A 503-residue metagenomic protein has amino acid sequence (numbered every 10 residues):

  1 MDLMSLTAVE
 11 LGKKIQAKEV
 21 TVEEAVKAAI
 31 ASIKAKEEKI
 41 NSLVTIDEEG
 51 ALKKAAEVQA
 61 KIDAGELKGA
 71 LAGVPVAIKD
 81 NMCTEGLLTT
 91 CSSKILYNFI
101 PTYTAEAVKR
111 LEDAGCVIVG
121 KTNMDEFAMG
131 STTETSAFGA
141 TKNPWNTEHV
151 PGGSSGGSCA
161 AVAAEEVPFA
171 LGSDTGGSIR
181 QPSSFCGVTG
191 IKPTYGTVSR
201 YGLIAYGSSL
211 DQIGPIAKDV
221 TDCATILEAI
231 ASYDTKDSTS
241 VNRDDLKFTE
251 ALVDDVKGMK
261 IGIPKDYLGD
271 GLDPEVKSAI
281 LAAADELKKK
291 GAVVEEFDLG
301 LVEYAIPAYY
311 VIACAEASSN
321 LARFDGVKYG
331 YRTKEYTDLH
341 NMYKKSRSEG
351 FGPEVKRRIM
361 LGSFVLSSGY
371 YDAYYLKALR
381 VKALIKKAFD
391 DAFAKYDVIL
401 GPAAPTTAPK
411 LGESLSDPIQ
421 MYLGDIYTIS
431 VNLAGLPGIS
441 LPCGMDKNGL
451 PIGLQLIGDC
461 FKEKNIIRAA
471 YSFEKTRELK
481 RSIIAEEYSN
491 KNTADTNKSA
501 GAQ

Functional and structural regions predicted by a protein language model:
M1-K53, K289-G291, F364, R481-Q503: An N-terminal boundary/leader segment
A29, A51, K79, L111 (+5 more regions): Conserved hydrophobic/aromatic pocket- or pore-lining residues that grip, position, or stack substrates in active sites
A31, A35, D113, A164-F169 (+5 more regions): Structural helix-boundary/capping segments
N41, D237-D245, M259-K260, P264-D266 (+5 more regions): Flexible, acidic loop-helix segments that line cofactor/substrate-binding pockets
L71-C91, D255-G262, A315-K386, P437-G453: Short helix-loop capping/hinge segments that flank enzyme active sites or metal/cofactor-binding pockets
A72-I213, D266, A315, G401-I419: Short glycine/serine-rich loop/turn segments
K94, N98, A137, T239-D244 (+4 more regions): Short, surface-exposed loop/helix-turn segments at secondary-structure junctions that function as lids/hinges flanking
V119, V293-D298, I439: General small-molecule cofactor/ligand-binding pocket signal
